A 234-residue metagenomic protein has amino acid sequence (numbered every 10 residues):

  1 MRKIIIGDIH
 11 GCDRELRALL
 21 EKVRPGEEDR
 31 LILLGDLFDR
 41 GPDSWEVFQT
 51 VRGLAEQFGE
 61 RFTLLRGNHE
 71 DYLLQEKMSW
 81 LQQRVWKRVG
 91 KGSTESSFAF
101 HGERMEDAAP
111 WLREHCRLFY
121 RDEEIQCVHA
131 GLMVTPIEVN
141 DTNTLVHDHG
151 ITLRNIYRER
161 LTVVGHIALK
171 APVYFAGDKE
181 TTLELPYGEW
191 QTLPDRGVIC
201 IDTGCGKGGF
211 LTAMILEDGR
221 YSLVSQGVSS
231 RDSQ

Functional and structural regions predicted by a protein language model:
M1-T50: N-terminal active-site segment of His-dependent metallophosphoesterases
R2-H10, I125-G131, I199-I201: Active-site-proximal beta-strand elements of phosphoester/diester hydrolases
I5, L33, L64-L65, Q126 (+2 more regions): Residue-level marker for buried hydrophobic side chains located in beta-strands that build the well-ordered beta-sheet
D8, L31, D36, V51 (+5 more regions): Divalent metal-coordination and catalytic microenvironments
H10-E15, D39-P42, H69-L74, Y120 (+3 more regions): Active-site environment of divalent metal-dependent phosphoester hydrolases
R40-E123, D148-T152: Active-site neighborhood of divalent metal-dependent phosphoester bond hydrolases
E103-Y174: His/acidic metal-ligating clusters that form di-metal
T152-Q234: Acidic, His/Gly-rich catalytic cores of divalent-metal-dependent hydrolytic chemistry
